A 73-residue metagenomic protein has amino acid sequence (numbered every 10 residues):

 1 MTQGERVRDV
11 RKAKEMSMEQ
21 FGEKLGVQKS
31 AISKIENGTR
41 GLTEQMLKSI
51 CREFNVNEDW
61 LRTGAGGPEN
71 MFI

Functional and structural regions predicted by a protein language model:
M1-A13: A short, Lys/Arg-rich alpha-helix, primarily the initiator
T2, E36-T39, R62-G64: Short glycine/serine/threonine-biased micro-segments
V7, M18, K29, E44-L47 (+1 more regions): Helix-turn-helix DNA-binding elements, focusing on the entry/boundary residues of the two helices that contact DNA
A13, R52, D59-I73: Short, charged recognition helix plus adjacent turn of helix-turn-helix-like nucleic-acid-binding domains
E15-N37, S49, E53: Short alpha-helical DNA-recognition segment
T39-R52, P68-N70: Short, basic-rich loop-to-helix N-cap that marks the start of a DNA-contacting helix
